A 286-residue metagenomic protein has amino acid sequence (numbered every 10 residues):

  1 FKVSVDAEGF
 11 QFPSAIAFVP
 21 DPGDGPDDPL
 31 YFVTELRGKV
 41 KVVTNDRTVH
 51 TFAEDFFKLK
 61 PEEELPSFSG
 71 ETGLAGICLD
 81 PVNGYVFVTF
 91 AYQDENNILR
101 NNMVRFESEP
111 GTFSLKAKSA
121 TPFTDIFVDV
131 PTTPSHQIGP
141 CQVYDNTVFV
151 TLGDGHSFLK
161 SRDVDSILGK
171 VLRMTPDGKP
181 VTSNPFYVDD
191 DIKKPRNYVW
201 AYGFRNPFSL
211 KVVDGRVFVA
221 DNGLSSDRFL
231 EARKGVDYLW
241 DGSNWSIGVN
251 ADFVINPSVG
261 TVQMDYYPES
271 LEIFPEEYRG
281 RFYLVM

Functional and structural regions predicted by a protein language model:
F1-K2, R47-F52, F106-T124, K179-R196 (+1 more regions): Beta-strand initiation motifs
F1-L159, S209-V212, R216-N222, D227-F229 (+1 more regions): Acidic, Gly/Ser/Thr-rich repeat motifs that build Ca2+-stabilized beta-propeller blades
R100-S114, V164-D177, E231-K234: Beta-propeller blade signature
Q142-V148, M174-T182: A structural motif
S157-K160, K194-A201, F208, I247-I255: Active-site rim elements
S157-S166, D237: Acidic/polar, solvent-exposed loop segments in beta-strand-rich repeat domains
D165-M174, S183-D214, F218: Loop-centered beta-sheet repeat module
G235-V236, G280: Glycine-centered loop/turn motifs
